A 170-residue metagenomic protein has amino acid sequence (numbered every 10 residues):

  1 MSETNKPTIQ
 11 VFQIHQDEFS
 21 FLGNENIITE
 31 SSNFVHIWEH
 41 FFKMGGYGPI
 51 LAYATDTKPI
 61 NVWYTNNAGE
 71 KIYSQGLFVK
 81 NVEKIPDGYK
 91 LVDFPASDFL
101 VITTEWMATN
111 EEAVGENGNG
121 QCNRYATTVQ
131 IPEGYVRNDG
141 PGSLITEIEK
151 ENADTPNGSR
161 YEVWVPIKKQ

Functional and structural regions predicted by a protein language model:
M1-Q170: A solvent-exposed interaction/effector surface
